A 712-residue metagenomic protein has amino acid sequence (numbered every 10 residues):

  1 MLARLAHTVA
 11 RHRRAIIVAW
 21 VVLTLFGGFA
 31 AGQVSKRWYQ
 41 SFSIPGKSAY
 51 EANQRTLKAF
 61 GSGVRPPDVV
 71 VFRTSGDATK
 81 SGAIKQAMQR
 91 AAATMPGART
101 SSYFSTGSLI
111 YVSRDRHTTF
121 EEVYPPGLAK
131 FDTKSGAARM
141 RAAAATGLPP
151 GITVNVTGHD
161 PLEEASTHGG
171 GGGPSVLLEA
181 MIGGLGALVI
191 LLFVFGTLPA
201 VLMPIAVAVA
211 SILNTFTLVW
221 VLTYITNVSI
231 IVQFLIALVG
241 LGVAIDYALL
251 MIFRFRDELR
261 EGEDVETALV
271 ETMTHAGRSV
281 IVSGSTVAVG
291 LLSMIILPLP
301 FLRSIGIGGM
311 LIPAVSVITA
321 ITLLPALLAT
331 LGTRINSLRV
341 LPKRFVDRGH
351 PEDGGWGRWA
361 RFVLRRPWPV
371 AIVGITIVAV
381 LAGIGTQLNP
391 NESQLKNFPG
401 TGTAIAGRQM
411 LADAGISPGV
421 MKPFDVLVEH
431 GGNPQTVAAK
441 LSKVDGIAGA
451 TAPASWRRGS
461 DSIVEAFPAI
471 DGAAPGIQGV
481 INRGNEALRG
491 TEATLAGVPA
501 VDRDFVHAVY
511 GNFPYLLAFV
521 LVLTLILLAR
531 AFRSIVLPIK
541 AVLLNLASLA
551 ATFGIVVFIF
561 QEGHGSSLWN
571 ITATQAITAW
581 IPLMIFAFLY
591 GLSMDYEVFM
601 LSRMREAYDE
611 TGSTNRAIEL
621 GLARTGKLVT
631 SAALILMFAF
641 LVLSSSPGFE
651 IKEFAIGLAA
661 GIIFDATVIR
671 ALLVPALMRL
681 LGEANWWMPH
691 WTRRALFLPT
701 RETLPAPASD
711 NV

Functional and structural regions predicted by a protein language model:
M1-K36, P126-P390, A500-V712: Membrane-embedded transmembrane helical bundles of large multi-pass transporters/channels
R37-Q40, S393-L395: Short hinge/gating elements
S41-P45: Membrane-proximal amphipathic alpha-helices that sit immediately adjacent to an N-terminal transmembrane/signal-anchor
G46-P67, S75-T157, Q387-L568, V598 (+1 more regions): Structured non-transmembrane domains adjacent to transmembrane bundles in polytopic membrane proteins
V71, E122, F253: Short beta-strand segments
